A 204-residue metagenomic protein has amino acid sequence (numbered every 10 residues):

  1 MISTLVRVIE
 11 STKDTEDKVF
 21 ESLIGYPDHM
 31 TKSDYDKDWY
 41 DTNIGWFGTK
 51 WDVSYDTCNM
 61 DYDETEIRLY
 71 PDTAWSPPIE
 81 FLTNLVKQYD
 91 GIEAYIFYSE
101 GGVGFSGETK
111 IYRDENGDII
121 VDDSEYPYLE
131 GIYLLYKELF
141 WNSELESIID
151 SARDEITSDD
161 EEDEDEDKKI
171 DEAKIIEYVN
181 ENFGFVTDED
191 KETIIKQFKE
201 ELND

Functional and structural regions predicted by a protein language model:
M1-D204: Intrinsic low-complexity, intrinsically disordered or marginally ordered coil/linker segments
